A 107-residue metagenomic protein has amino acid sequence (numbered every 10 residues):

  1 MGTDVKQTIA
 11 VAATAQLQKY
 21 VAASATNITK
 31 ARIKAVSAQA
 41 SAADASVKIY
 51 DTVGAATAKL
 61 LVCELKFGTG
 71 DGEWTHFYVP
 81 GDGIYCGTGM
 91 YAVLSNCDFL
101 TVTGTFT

Functional and structural regions predicted by a protein language model:
M1-T29, Q39, L94-T107: C-terminal interaction-tip segments
G2, T8-A10, I33, D44 (+1 more regions): Small cysteine-rich, disulfide-bonded extracellular modules of the LU/uPAR three-finger superfamily and closely related
A12-T14, G68-W74: Solvent-exposed, conformationally flexible loop/turn segments
A31-V36, D82-C97: Noncatalytic modules at the cell exterior or secretory-pathway interfaces, chiefly beta-strand-rich lectin/adhesion
S41-A45, C86, D98: Short loop/turn segments at connectors of secondary-structure elements within structured domains
A42-L61, V102-T105: Short, surface-exposed beta-strand/strand-loop-strand elements in extracellular ectodomains
K59-G70: Solvent-exposed serine/threonine-rich low-complexity stretches and specific carbohydrate-binding patches
W74-D82: Exposed aromatic-hydrophobic patches
